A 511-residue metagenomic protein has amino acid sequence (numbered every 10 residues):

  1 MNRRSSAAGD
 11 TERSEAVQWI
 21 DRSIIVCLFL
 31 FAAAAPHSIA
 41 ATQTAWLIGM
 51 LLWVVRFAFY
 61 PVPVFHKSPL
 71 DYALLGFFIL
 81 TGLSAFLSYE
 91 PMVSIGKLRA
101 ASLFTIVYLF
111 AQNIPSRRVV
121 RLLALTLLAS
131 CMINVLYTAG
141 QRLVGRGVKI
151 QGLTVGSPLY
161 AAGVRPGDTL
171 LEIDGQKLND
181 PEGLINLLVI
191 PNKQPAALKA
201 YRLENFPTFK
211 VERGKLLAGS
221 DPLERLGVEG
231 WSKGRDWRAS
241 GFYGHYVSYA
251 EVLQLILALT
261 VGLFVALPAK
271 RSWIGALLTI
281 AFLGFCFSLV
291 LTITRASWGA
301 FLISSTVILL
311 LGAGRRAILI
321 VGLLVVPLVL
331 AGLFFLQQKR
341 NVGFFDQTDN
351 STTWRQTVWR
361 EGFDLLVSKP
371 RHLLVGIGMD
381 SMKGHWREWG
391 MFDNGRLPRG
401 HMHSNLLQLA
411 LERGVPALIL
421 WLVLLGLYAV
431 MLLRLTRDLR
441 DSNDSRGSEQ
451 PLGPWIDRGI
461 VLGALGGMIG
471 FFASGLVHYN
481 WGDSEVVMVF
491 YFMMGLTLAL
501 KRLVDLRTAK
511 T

Functional and structural regions predicted by a protein language model:
M1-V93, T105-I106, Q112-R121, L125-L128 (+8 more regions): Transmembrane signal-anchor hairpin modules in multi-pass inner-membrane enzymes, especially those that act on
I48-V54, A258, L302-S305, A317-I318 (+2 more regions): Transmembrane alpha-helices of multi-pass inner-membrane enzymes
A129, L136, G140-R146, L283-C286 (+6 more regions): A membrane-periplasm/extracellular boundary helix in multi-pass inner-membrane enzymes that assemble envelope glycans
V144-D180: PDZ/PDZ-like domain segments forming the peptide/carboxylate-binding groove, activating on the N-terminal beta-strands
I185-E229: PDZ-domain C-terminal substructure recognizer with occasional recognition of PDZ-binding tails
K233, D346-R360, L373-R413, R434-T436: Long extracytoplasmic/lumenal interhelical loops at the membrane interface of multi-pass membrane proteins
S240-S248, N394-L432, A473: A conserved mid-to-late transmembrane alpha helix and its immediate loop/hinge that forms the functional core
T260, F264, S272, R413-I469: Hydrophobic transmembrane alpha-helices and their immediate junctions
